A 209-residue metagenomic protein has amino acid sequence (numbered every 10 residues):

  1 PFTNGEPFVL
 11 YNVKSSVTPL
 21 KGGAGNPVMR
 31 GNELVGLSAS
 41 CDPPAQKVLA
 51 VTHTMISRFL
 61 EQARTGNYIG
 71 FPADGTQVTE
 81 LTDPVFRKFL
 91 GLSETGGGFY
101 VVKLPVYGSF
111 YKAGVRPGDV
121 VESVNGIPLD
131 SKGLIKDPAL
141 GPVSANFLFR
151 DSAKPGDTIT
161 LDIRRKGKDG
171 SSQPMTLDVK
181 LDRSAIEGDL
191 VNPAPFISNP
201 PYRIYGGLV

Functional and structural regions predicted by a protein language model:
P1-F2, E33, S40-D42, T54 (+5 more regions): Solvent-exposed coil/turn segments that connect beta secondary-structure elements in extracytoplasmic/periplasmic
P1-Q46, A50, G97, V102: Active-site region of chymotrypsin-like
E6-L10, G23, Q46, F71-A73 (+5 more regions): Extracytoplasmic
K14-P27, T79-S123, I127-D130: PDZ/PDZ-like domain segments forming the peptide/carboxylate-binding groove, activating on the N-terminal beta-strands
A24-N32, L37, V48-T52, F59 (+8 more regions): Terminal peptide-recognition signature
H53, S123-D162: PDZ domains, with a preference for the canonical peptide-binding region formed by the helix
R58-Y100, I186-V209: PDZ/PDZ-like peptide-tail recognition elements
K132-G133, A153, T160-V209: C-terminal, low-ordered peptide segments at domain boundaries
